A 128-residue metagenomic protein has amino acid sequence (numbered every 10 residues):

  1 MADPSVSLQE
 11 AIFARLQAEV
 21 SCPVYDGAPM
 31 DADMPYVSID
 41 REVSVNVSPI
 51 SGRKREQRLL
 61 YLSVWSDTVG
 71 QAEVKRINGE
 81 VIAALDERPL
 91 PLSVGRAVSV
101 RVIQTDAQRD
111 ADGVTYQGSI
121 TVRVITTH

Functional and structural regions predicted by a protein language model:
M1-D31, V43-H128: Charged, amphipathic alpha-helical segments and their flanking helix caps
P35-E42: Charged, often glycine-rich, active-site loop that binds/positions anionic groups
